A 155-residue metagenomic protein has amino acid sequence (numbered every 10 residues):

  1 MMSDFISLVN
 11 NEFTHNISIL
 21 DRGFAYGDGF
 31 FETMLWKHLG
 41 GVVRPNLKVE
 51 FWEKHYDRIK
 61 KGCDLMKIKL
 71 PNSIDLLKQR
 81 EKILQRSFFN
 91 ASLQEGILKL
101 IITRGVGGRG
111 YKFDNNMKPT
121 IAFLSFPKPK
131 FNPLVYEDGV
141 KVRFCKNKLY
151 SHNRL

Functional and structural regions predicted by a protein language model:
M1-L155: Conserved alpha/beta cores of soluble small-molecule-handling proteins
